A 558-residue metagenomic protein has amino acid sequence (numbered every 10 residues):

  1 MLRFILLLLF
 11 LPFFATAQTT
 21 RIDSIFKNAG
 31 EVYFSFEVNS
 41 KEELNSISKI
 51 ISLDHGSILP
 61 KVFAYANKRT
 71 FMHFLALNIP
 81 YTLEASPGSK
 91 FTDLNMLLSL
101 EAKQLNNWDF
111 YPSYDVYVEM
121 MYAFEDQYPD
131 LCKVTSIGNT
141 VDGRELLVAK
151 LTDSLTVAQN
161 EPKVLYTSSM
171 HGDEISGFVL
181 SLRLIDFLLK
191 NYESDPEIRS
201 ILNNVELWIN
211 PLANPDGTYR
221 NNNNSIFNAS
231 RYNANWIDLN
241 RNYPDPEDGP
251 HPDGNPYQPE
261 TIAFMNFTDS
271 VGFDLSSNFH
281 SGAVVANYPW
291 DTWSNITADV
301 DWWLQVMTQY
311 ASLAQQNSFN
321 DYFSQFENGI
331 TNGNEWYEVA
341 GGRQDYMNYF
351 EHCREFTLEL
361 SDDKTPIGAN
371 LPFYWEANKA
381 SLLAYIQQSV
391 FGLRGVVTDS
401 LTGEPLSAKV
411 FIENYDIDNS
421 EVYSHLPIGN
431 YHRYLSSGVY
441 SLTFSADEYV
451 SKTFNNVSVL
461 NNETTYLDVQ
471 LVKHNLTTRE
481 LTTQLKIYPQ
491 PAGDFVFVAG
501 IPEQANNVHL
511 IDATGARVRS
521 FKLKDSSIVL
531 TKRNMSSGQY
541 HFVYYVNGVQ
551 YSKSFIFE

Functional and structural regions predicted by a protein language model:
M1-F26: Bacterial Sec-dependent N-terminal signal peptides
A17, R479-Y488, A492-E558: C-terminal outer-membrane/trafficking sorting elements
A158-T308, Q316, N320, M347-Y349 (+2 more regions): Active-site/substrate-binding loop(s) of hydrolase catalytic cores
P366, L371-G392, E463-T464, Q470-K473: Beta-strand-rich domain onsets/edges
L393-S400, G429, V469: A short, amphipathic beta-strand motif
E404-S436: Short, acidic Ser/Thr/Gly-rich low-complexity loop/linker segments typical of extracellular and cell-surface proteins
S437-E448: A short, solvent-exposed beta-strand micro-motif common in secreted/extracellular proteins
D447-K473, I556-E558: Structured interaction patches on ligand/partner-binding surfaces of diverse proteins
